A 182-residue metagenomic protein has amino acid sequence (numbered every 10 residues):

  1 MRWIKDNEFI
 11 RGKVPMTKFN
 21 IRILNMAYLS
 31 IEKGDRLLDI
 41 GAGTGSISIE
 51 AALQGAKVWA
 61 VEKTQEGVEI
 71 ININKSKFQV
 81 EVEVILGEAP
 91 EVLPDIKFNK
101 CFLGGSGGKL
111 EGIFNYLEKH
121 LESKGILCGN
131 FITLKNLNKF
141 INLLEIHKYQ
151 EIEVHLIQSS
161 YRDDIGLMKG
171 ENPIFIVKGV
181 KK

Functional and structural regions predicted by a protein language model:
M1-K33, E69-I73: Class I SAM-dependent transferase core
G34-G43: Conserved class I S-adenosyl-L-methionine
D35, A56, G125: Glycine-centered, small-residue-biased loops immediately flanking beta-strands in adenine/cofactor-binding cores
G43, E66, K135: Conserved Rossmann-like nucleotide-cofactor binding loop
T44-A56: Conserved SAM-binding loop of SAM-dependent methyltransferases across substrates and taxa, primarily the Class I
V61-K100: S-adenosyl-L-methionine
G108-Y116: A short, conserved alpha-helix within the catalytic core of class I
Y116-F175: C-terminal substrate-binding/active-site "lid" region of AdoMet-derived donor-dependent transferases
